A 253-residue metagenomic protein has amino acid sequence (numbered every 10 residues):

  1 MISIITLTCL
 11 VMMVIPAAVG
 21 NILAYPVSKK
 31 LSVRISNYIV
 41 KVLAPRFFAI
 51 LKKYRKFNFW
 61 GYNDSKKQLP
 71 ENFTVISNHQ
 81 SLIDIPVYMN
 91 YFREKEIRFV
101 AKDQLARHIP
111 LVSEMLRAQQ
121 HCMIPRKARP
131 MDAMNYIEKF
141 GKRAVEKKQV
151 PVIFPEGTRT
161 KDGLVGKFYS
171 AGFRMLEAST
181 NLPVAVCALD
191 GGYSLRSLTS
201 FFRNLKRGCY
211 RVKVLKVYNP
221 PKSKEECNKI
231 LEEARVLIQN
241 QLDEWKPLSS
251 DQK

Functional and structural regions predicted by a protein language model:
M1-V42, S65-L69, R143, G192 (+3 more regions): Membrane-interfacial terminal anchoring regions of lipid-handling membrane enzymes
Y25-N78, V87-N90: N-terminal signal-anchor transmembrane helix
Y25-P26, K30, L69-A128: Catalytic core of membrane glycerolipid acyltransferases/transacylases, capturing the structured, soluble-facing
N72-T74, K148-F154, P183: Residue-level preference for the first positions of well-ordered beta-strands
S81, P130-M134, G166: A conditional alpha-helix N-cap/helix-loop micro-motif detector
L111-S113, V150, K161-E225: A cross-family acyltransferase "interaction/gating" segment
E138-K142, V150-P151, E156-L164: Soluble extracytoplasmic domains of inner/organellar membrane proteins
